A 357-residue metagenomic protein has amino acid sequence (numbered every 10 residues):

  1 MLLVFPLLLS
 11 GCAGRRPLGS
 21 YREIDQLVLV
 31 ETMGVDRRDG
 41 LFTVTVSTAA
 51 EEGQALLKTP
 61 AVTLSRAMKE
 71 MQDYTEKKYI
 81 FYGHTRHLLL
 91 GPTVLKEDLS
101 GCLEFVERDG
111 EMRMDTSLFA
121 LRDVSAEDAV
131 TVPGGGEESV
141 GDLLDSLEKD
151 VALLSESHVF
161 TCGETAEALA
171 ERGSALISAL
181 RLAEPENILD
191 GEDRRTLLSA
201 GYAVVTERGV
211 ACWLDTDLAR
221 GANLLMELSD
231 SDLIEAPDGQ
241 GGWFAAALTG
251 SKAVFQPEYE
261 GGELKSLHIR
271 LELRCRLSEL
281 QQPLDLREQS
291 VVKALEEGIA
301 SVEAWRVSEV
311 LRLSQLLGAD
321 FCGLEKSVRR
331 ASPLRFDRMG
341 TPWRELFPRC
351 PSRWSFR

Functional and structural regions predicted by a protein language model:
L2-R357: Membrane-proximal alpha-helical signals and transmembrane carboxylates
